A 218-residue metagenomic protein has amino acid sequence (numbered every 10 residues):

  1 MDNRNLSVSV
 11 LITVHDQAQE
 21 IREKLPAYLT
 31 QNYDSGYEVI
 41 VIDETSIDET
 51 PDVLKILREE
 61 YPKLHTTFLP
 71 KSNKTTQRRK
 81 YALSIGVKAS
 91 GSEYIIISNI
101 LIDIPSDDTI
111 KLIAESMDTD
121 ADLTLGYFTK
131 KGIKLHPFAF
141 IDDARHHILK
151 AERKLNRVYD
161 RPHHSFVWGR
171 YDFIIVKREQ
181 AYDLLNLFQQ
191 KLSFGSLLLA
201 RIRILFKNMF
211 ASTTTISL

Functional and structural regions predicted by a protein language model:
M1-A27: N-proximal low-complexity "stem/linker" segments adjacent to membrane-targeting elements
L25-P26, P51-D52, S92, S106-D118: Short alpha-helix within the catalytic core of nucleotide-sugar-dependent glycosyltransferases
P26-G36: Short, acidic, metal-binding catalytic loop of nucleotide-sugar glycosyltransferases
G36-T45, T67-L69: Short beta-strand/loop segment that forms part of the nucleotide-sugar
D43-V53, I102-D103: A conserved acidic beta->alpha catalytic loop
Y61-K71, T75-R78, A82, G86 (+1 more regions): Long helical/loop segments within the catalytic core of UDP-sugar-dependent glycosyltransferases, especially the large
I95: Short aromatic/hydrophobic "clamp" motif used to bind/position activated sugar donors
R201-S217: Catalytic donor-sugar/metal-binding loop of nucleotide-sugar-dependent glycosyltransferases
